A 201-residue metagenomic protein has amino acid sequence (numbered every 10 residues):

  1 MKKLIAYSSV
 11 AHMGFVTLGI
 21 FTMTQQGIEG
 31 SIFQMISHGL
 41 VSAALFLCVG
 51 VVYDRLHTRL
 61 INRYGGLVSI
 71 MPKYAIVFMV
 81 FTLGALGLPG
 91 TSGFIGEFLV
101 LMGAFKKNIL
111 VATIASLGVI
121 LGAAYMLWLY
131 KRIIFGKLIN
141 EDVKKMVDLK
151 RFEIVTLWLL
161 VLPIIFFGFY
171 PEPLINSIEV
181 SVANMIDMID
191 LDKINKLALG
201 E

Functional and structural regions predicted by a protein language model:
M1-V10, E29-I36: Hydrophobic alpha-helical membrane segments of integral membrane proteins
A6-H12, V16, V41-G122, K144-P163: Interfacial and helix-entry/exit segments of alpha-helical transmembrane bundles in multi-pass inner-membrane proteins
V16-I36, G103-V111: Helix-coil boundary and interhelical linker segments in multi-pass alpha-helical membrane proteins
T22-M23, H57, G168-P171: Short helix-capping/hinge motifs at transmembrane helix termini and TM-loop junctions
Q26, G30, I95-G103, P173-S181: Membrane-interface helix termini and inter-helical loops of multi-pass transporters
H38, Y64, G93, L101 (+4 more regions): Hydrophobic, well-ordered secondary-structure elements that form the walls of internal hydrophobic environments
M71-K73, M126-E201: Cytoplasmic/organellar membrane-interface segments at the starts of transmembrane helices in multi-pass inner-membrane
